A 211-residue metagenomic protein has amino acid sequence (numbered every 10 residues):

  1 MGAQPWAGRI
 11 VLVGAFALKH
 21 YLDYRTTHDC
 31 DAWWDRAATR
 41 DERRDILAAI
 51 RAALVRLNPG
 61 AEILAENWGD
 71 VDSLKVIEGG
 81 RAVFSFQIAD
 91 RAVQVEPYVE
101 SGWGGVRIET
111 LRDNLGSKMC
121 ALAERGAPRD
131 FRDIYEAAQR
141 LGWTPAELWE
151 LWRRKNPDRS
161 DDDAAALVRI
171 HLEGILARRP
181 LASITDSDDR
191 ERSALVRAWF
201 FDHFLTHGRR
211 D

Functional and structural regions predicted by a protein language model:
M1-D211: Compositionally biased terminal segments of proteins
